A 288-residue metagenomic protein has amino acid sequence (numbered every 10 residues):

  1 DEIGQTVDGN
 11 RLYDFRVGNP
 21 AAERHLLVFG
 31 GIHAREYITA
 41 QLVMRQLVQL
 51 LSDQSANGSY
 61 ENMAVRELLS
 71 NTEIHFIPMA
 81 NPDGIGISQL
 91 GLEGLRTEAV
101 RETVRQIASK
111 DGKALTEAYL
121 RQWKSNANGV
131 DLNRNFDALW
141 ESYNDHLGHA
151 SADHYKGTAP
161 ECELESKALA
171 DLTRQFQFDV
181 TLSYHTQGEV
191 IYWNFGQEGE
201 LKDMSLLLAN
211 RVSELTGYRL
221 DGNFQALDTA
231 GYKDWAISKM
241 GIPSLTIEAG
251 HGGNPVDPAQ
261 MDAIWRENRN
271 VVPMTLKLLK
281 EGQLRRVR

Functional and structural regions predicted by a protein language model:
D1-G4, A56-V65, L220-Q225: Surface-exposed patches in mature extracellular/periplasmic domains of secreted proteins
D1-R24, D111: Soluble metallo-hydrolase cores and metallopeptidase-like ectodomains found primarily in the secretory/periplasmic
G4-V7, G18-N19, I32, E73 (+3 more regions): Short, flexible loop/turn elements at secondary-structure junctions
V17-R35, T39: Catalytic-core environment of secreted peptidases
E23, Y37-I38, R45-L47, L51-Q197 (+2 more regions): Active-site/substrate-binding loop(s) of hydrolase catalytic cores
G31-L42, V256, Q260-I264: Short alpha-helix boundary/capping segments
F136-R288: Metallocarboxypeptidase
